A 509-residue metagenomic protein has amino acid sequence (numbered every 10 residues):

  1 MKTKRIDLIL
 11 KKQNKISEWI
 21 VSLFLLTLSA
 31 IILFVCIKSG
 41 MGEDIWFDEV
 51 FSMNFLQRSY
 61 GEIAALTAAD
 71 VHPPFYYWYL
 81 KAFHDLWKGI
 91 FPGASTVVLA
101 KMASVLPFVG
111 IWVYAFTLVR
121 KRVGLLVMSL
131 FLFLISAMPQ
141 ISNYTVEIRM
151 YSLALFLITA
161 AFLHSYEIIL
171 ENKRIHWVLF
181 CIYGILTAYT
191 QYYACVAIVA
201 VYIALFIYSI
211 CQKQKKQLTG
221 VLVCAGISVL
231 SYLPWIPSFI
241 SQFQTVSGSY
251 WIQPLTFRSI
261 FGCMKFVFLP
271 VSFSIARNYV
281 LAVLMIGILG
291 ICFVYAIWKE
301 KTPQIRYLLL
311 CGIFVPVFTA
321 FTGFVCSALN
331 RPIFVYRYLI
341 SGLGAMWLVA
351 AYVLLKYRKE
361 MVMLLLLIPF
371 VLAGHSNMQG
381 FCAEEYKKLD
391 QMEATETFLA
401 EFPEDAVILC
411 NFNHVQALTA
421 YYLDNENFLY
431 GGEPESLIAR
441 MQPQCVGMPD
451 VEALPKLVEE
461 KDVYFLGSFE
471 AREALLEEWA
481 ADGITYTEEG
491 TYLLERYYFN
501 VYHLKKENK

Functional and structural regions predicted by a protein language model:
I6-I9, Q13-L365, P369-L504: Membrane-proximal helix-loop-helix interfaces that form the catalytic/acceptor-binding platform of multi-pass membrane
K506-K509: A juxtamembrane structural motif centered on a specific transmembrane helix
